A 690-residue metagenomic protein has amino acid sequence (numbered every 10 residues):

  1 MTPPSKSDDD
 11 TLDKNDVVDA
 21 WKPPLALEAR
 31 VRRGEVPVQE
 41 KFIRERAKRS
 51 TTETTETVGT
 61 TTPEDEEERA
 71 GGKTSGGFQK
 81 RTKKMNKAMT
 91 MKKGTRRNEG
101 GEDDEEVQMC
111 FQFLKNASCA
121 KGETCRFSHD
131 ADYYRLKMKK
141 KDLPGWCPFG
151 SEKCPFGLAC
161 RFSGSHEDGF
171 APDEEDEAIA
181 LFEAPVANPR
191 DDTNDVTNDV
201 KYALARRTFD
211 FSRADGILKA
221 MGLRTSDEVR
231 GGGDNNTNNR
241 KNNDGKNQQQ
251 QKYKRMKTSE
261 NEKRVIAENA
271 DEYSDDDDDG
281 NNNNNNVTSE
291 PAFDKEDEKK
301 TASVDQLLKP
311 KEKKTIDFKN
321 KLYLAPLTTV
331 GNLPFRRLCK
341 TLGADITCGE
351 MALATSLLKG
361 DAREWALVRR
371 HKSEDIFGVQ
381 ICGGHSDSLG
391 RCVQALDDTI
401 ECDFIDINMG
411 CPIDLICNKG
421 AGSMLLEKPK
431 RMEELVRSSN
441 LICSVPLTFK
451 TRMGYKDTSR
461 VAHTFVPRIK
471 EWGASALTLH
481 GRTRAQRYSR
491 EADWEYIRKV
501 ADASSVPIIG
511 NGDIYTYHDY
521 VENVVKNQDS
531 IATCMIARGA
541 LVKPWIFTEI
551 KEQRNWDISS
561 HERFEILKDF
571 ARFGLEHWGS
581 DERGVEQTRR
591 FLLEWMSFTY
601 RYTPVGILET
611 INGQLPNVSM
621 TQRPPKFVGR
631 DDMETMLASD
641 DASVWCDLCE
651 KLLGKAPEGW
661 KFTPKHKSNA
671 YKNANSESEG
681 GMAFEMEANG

Functional and structural regions predicted by a protein language model:
M1-D215: Cys/His Zn-binding finger modules involved in RNA regulation
K93-G101, K141, E183-A184, P189-G280 (+3 more regions): N-terminal amphipathic alpha-helix/helix-capping segment at the start of soluble metabolic enzymes
F293-E312, T329-T399: Glycine-rich, positively charged N-terminal anion/phosphate-binding segment
N320-P326, T347-G349, D375-I381, I405 (+4 more regions): Hydrophobic faces of well-ordered beta-strands that scaffold small-molecule active sites in alpha/beta enzyme cores
L333-R337, S386-T399, T458-P467, E495 (+3 more regions): Catalytic cores of alpha/beta
V393-A421, P429-V506, V521: Alpha/beta enzyme core
S489, K543-S560: C-terminal helical cap(s) of enzyme catalytic domains, especially alpha/beta-barrels
S559-R630: C-terminal accessory regions of radical SAM enzymes
